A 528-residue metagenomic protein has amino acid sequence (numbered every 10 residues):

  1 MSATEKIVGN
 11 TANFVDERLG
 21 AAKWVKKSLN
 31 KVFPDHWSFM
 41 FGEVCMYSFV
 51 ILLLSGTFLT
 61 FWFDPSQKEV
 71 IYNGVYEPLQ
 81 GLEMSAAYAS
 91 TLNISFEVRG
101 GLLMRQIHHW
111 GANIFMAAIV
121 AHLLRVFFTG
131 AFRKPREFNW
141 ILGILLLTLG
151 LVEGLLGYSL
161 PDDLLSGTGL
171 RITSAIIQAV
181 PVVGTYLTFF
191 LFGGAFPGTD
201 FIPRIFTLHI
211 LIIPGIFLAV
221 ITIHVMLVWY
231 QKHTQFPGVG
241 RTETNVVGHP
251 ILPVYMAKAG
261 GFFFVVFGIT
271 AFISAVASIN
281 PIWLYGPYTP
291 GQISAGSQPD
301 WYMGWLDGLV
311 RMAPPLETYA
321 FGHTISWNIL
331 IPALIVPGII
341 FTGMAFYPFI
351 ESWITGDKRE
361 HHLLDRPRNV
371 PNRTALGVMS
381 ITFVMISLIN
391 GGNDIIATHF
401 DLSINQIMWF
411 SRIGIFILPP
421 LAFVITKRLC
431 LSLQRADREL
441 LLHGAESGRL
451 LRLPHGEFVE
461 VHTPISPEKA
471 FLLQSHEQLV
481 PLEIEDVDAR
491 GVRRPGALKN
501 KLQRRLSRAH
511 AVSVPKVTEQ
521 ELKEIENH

Functional and structural regions predicted by a protein language model:
S2-L19, K23-R99, L103-I107, I119-H528: Membrane-embedded and interfacial regions of multi-pass energy-transducing membrane proteins
N113-I119: Conserved beta-strand->loop/alpha-helix structural units within folded catalytic cores of enzymes with alpha/beta
